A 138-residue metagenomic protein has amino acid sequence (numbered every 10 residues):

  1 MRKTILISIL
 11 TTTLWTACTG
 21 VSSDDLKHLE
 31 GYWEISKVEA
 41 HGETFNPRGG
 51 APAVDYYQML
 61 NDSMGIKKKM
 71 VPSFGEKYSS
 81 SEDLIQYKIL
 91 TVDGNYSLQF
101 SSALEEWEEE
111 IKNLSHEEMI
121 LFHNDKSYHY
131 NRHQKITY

Functional and structural regions predicted by a protein language model:
M1-T4: Positively charged n-region of N-terminal signal peptides that target proteins for export
L6-L10: Sec-dependent N-terminal signal peptides
L14-A17: C-terminal motif of bacterial Sec signal peptides marking the signal peptidase cleavage site
T19-E34: N-terminal helix-cap/turn-to-beta initiation motif at the start of protein domains
I35-S63: Short, solvent-exposed loop/hinge segments that bridge or flank secondary-structure elements
D62-H116: Contiguous, well-ordered beta-strand patches that form the walls/edges of small beta-barrel/beta-sandwich domains
E82-L84, I120-Y138: Edge beta-strand at a domain terminus
